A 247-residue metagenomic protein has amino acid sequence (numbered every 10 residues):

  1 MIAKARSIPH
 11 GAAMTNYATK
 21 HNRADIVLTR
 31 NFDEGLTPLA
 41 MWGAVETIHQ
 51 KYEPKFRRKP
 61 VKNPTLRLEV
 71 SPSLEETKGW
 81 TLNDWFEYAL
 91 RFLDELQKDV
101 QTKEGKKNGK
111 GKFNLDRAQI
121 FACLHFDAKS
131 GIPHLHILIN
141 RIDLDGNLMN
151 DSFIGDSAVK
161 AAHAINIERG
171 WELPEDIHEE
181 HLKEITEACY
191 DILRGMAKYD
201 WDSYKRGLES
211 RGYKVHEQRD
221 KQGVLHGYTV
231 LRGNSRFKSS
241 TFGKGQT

Functional and structural regions predicted by a protein language model:
M1-T247: N-terminal nicking endonuclease/strand-transfer module with a His-rich metal-binding environment and a catalytic Tyr
